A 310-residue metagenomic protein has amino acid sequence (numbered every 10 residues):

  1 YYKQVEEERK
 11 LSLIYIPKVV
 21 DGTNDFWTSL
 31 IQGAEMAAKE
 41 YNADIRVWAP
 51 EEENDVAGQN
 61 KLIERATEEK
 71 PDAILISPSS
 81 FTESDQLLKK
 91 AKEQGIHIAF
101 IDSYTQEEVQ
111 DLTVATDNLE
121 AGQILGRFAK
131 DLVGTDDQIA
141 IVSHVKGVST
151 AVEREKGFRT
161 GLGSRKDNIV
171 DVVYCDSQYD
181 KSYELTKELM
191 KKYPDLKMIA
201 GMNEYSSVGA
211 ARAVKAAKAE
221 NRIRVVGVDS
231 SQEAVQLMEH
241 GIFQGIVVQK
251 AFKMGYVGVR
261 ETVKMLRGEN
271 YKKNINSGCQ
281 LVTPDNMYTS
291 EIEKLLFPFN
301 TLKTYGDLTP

Functional and structural regions predicted by a protein language model:
Y2-L30, E40, V47, A73 (+2 more regions): Short beta-strand segments enriched in small/hydrophobic residues
D25-Y41, G58, A121-L125, S149-N168 (+4 more regions): Short, solvent-exposed amphipathic alpha-helices that sit in or adjacent to ligand/effector-binding or catalytic
A38-D55, E108, Q138-I141, L162-Y179: Short beta-strand elements in bilobed, periplasmic/extracellular small-molecule ligand-binding domains
I45-E69, D171-Y193, S207-G209: Structural motif
A73-K92, F158, D176-Q236: Hydrophobic alpha-helical
F81-E120, S231-E239: Flexible loop/hinge segments that line or gate small-molecule binding clefts
V114-I139, K181-Y183, A234, K250-R267: Hydrophobic alpha-helical segments within soluble ligand-binding/sensing domains
L162, V257-P310: Hinge/cleft segment of the Venus flytrap/periplasmic-binding protein
